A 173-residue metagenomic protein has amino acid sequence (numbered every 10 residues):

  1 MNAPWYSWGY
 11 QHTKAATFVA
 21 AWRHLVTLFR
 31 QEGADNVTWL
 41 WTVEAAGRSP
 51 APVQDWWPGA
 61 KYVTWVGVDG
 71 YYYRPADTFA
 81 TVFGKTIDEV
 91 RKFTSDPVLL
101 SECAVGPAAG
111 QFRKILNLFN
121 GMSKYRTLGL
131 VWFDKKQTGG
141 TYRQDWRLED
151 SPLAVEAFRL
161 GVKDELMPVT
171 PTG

Functional and structural regions predicted by a protein language model:
M1-A15, N36-V43, K61, V66 (+1 more regions): Active-site groove signature of glycoside hydrolases
N2-S7, R48-S49, P75, P107-A108 (+1 more regions): Short catalytic/ligand-binding loop motif for oxyanion handling, primarily in non-cytosolic enzymes, centered on
Y10-A20, D77-K85, P107-N117, W146-D150: Alpha-helix N-cap and loop-to-helix initiation/capping positions
A16-E32, D55-P58, S123-K124: An active-site-proximal structural segment forming one wall of the substrate-binding cleft that immediately precedes
W22-P52, S95-A109, G129-K135: Aromatic-lined carbohydrate-recognition surfaces of secreted/lumenal glycan-active proteins
V43-P58, D77-R91, Q111-G121: Alpha-helical scaffolding within the catalytic cores of extracellular/periplasmic polymer-degrading hydrolases
K61-A109: Glycoside hydrolase catalytic-domain groove-lining segments
P97-G173: Substrate-binding cleft of secreted/luminal carbohydrate-active enzymes
